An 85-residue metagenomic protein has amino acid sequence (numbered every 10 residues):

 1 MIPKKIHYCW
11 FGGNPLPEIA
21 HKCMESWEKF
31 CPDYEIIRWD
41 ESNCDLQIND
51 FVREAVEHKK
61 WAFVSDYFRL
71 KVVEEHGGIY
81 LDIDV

Functional and structural regions predicted by a protein language model:
M1-D50: N-terminal anchoring/stem segment of glycosyltransferases
F51-L81: A conserved donor-nucleotide-binding helix/loop in the catalytic core of Leloir-type glycosyltransferases
I83-V85: Short acidic donor-binding/metal-coordinating loop in glycosyltransferase active sites
